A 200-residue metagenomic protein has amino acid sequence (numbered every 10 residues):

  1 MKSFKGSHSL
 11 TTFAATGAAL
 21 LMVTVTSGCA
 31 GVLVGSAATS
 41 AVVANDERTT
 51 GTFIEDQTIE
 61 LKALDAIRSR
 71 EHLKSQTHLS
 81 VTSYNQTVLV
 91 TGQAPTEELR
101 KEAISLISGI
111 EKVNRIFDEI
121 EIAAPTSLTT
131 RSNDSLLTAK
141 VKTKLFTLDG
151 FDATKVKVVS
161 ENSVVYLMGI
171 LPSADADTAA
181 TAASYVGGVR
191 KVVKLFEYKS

Functional and structural regions predicted by a protein language model:
K2-S200: N-terminal targeting leaders
